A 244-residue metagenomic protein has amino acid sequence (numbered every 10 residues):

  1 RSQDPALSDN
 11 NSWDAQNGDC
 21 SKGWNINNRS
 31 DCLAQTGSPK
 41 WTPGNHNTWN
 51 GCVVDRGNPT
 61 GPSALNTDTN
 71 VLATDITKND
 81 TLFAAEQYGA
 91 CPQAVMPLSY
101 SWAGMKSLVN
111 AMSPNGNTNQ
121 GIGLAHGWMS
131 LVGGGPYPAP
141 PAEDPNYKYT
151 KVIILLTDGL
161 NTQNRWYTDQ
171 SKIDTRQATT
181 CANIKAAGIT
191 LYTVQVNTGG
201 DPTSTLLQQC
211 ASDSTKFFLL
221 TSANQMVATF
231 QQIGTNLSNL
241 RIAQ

Functional and structural regions predicted by a protein language model:
R1-Q244: P/S/T/G-enriched low-complexity
